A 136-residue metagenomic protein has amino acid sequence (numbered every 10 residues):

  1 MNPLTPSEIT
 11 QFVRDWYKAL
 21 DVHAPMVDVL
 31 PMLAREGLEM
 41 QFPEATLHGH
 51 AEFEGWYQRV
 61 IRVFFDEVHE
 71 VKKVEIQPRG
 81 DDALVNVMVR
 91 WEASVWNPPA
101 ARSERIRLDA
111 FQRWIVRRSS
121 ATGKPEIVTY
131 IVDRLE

Functional and structural regions predicted by a protein language model:
M1-M32, E36: Short, low-complexity N-terminal intrinsically disordered segments enriched in polar/charged residues
M26-G80: A solvent-exposed, acidic/Ser-Thr-rich amphipathic alpha-helical stretch
L33-A34, V89-A93, I131-D133: Short beta-strand segments enriched in hydrophobic/aromatic residues within well-folded beta-rich domains
R62-D66, E92-R107, E136: Short, cysteine-centered beta-strand-loop-beta hairpins and adjacent loop/turn segments enriched in charged/polar
V68-V71, N86, I106-R113: Short, surface-exposed coil-to-beta transition loops
V71-K73, N86, K124-V128: Hydrophobic residues on conserved beta-strands that form the core of alpha/beta folds
D81-V95: A short hydrophobic beta-strand element
E104-E136: Short beta-strand edge/turn micro-motifs at domain boundaries
